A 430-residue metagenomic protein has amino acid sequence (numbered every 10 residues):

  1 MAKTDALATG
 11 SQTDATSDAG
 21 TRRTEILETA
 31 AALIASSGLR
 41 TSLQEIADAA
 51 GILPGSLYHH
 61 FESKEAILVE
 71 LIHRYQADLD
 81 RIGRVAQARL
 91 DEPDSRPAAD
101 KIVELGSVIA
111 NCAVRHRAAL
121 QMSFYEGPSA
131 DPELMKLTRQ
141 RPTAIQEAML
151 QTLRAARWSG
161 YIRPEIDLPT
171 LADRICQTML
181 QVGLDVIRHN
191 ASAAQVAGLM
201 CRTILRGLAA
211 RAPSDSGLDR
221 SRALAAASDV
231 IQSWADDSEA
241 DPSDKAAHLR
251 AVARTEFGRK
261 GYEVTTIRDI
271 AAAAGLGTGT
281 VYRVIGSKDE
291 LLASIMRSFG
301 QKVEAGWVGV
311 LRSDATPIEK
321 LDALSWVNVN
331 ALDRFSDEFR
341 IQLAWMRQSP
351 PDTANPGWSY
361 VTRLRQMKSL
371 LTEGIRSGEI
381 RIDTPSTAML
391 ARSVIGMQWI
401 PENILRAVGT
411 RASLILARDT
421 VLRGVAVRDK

Functional and structural regions predicted by a protein language model:
M1-S11, N111, R115, E147 (+8 more regions): C-terminal peripheral helix-coil segments that are non-catalytic and often amphipathic
E25, T29, A35-A66, E70 (+4 more regions): Helix-turn-helix
L39-R40, I162, I380: Conserved hydrophobic residue
E70, R84-A119, L168, A197 (+1 more regions): Hydrophobic alpha-helical connector segments
H73-D80, R297-A305: Short, basic, alpha-helical segments at the C-terminal edge of helix-turn-helix-like DNA-binding modules
A110-K136, L150, K320, V329-P351 (+1 more regions): Amphipathic alpha-helical segments used for helix-helix packing
P132-S159, P169-A172, C176, L180 (+2 more regions): Amphipathic alpha-helical packing segments from all-alpha helical-bundle domains
K302-G306, A323, V327-V427: C-terminal structured domain segments across diverse proteins
